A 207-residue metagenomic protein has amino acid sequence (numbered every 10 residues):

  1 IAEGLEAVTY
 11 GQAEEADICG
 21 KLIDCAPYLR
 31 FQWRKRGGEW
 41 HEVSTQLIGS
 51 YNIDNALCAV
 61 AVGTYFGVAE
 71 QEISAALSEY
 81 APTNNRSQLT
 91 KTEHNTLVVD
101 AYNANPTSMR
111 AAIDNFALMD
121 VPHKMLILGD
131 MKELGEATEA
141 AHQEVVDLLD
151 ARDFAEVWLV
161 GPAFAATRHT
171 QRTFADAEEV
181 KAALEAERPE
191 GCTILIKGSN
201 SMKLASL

Functional and structural regions predicted by a protein language model:
A2-E6, A16, P27, G37-E42 (+2 more regions): ATP-dependent carboxylate-amine ligase
T9: Predominantly soluble domains enriched in secretory-pathway, periplasmic, or organellar proteins
Q12, W33-G37: Short acidic, glycine-rich loop/turn motifs
I23-R30: A short, compositionally biased
